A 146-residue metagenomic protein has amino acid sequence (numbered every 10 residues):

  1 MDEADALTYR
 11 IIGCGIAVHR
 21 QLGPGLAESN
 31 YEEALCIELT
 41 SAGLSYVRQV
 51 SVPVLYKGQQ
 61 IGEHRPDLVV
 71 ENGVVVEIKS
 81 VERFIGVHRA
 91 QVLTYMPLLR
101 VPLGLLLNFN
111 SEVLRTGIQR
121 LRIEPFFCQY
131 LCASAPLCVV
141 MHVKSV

Functional and structural regions predicted by a protein language model:
M1-E3, K57, I123-V146: Intrinsic disorder/low-complexity segments
A4-Y9, P24, E28, E32 (+1 more regions): Nuclease catalytic cores
I11-Q21: A short, surface-exposed helix-loop junction/capping segment
G23, Y46, P66-F84, Y95: Conserved catalytic cores of phosphodiester-cleaving nucleases, focusing on short active-site segments
A42-L55: A short acidic/basic microdomain associated with nuclease active sites
K79-Q129: Nucleic-acid nuclease catalytic cores
